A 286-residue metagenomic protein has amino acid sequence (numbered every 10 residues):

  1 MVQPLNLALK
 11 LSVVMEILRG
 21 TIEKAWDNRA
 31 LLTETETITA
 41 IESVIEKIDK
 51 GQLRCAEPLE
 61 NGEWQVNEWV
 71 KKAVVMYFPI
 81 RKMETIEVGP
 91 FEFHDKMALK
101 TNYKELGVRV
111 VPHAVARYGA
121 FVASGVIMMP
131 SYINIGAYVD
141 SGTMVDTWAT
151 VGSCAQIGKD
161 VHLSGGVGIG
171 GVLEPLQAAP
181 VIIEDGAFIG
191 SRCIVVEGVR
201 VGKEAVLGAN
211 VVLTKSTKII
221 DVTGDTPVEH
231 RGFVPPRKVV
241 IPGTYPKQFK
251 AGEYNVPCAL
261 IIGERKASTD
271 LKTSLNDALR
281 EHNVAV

Functional and structural regions predicted by a protein language model:
V2-L5, K10-V108, R237-K238, P242-V286: Terminal amphipathic alpha-helical/low-complexity segments used for targeting or macromolecular assembly
V108-Q248, I261: Structural signal for interior beta-strand "rungs" in well-ordered beta-sheet cores of soluble enzyme domains
